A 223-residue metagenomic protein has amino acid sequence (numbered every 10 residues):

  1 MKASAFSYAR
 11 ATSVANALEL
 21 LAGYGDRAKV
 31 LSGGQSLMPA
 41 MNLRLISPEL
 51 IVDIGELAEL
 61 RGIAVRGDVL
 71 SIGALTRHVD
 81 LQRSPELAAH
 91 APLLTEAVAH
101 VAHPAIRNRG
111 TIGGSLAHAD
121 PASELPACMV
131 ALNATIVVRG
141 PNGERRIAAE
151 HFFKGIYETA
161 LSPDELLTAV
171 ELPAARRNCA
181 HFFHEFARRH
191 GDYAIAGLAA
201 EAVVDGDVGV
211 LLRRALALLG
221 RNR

Functional and structural regions predicted by a protein language model:
M1-R223: C-terminal structural segment of proteins
